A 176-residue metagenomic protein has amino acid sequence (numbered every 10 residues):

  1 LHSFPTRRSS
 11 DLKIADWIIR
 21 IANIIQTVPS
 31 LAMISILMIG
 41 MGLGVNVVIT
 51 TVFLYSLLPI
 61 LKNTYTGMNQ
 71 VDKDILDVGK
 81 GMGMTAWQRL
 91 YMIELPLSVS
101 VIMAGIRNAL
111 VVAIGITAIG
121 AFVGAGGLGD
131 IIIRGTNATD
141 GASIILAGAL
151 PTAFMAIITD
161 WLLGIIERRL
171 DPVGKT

Functional and structural regions predicted by a protein language model:
H2-S9: Short, small-residue-biased leader/transition segments that mark boundaries at the very start of proteins
S3, V47-L76, I106-I114, T159 (+1 more regions): Membrane-embedded alpha-helices of multi-pass transport/permease systems
L12-K13, L146-T176: C-terminal transmembrane helix and the adjacent membrane-cytosol boundary/short C-terminal tail of inner/organellar
D16-Q26, T66, Q70-G81, I133-A138 (+1 more regions): Short amphipathic alpha-helical coupling elements at transmembrane boundaries
N23-Y55: Generic hydrophobic transmembrane alpha-helix motif, especially the helices
I39, I116-T152, T176: Glycine-rich helix-loop "coupling/hinge" segments at transmembrane-helix boundaries in multipass transporters
L54, W87-I119: Transmembrane alpha-helices
N63-I102: Short cytoplasmic-facing helical segments at TM-TM junctions of multi-pass membrane proteins
